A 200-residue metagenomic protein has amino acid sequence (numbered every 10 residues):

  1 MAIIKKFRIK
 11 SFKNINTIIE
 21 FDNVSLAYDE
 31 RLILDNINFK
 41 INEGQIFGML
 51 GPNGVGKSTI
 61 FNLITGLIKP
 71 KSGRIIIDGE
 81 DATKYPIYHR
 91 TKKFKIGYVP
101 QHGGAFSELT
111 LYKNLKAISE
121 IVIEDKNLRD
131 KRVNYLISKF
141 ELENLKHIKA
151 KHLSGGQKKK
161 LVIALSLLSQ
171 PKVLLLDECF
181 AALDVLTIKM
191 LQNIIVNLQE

Functional and structural regions predicted by a protein language model:
L50-P52: The feature captures the beta-strand-to-loop junction immediately N-terminal to the Walker
T65: Helix-to-loop junction immediately C-terminal to a conserved catalytic motif
G73-D81, K92-K93: Conserved ABC transporter NBD signature motif
K116, N127-L145, V196: Conserved ABC ATPase "signature" region
K149-L153: Conserved ABC ATPase signature
I163: Hydrophobic anchor residue at the start of the ABC signature
L174-E178: Catalytic Walker B motif of ABC-type/P-loop ATPase nucleotide-binding domains
